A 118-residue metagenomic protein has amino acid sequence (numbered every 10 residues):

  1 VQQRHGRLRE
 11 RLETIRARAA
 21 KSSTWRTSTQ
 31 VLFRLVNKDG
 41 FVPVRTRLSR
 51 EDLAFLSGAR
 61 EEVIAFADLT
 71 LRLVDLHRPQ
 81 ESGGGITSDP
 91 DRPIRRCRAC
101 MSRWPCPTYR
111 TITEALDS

Functional and structural regions predicted by a protein language model:
V1-R34: General detector of N-terminal leader/presequence modules that precede the first folded domain
R4-R7, E51-G58, C97-R98: Non-transmembrane, amphipathic alpha-helical segments
H5, A19, R26, A59-F66 (+1 more regions): Long amphipathic alpha-helices with heptad-repeat character, especially coiled-coil-forming segments used
T14-W25, K38, R72, L76 (+2 more regions): Surface-exposed polar/charged interaction patches
T29, F33-V36, Q80, T87: Short, surface-exposed, charged/polar-biased interaction segments
K38-E61: Short, glycine/alanine-rich amphipathic alpha-helical segment that often forms an alpha-turn-alpha hairpin
E61-R96: Amphipathic alpha-helical oligomerization segments
G83, T87-S118: Amphipathic alpha-helical binding modules
